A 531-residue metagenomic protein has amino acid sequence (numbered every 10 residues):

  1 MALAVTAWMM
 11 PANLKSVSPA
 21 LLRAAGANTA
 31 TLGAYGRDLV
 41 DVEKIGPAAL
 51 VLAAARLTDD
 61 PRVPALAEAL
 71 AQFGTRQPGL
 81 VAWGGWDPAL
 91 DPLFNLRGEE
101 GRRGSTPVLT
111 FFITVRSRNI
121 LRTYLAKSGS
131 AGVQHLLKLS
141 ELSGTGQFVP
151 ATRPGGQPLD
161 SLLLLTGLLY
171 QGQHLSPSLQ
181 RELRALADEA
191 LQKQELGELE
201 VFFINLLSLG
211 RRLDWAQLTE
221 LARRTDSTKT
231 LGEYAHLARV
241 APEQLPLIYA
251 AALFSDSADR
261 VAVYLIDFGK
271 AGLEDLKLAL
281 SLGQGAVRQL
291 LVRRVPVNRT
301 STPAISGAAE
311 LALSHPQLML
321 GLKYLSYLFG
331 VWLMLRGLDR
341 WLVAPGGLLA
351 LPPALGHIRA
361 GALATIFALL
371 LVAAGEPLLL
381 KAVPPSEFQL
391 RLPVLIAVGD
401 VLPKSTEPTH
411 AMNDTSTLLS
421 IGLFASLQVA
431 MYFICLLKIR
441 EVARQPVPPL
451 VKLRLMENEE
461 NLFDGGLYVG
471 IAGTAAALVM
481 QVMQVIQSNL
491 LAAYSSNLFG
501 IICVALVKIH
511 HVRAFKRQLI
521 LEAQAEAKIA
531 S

Functional and structural regions predicted by a protein language model:
M1, G346-I366, T406-T415, P449-G465 (+2 more regions): Membrane-interface segments at loop-to-transmembrane junctions
M1-M9: Hydrophobic membrane-insertion alpha-helices, especially the h-region of bacterial N-terminal signal peptides
W8-F112, P393-K404, A530: Juxtamembrane non-transmembrane segments of integral membrane proteins
H236-L320, W332, R340-P353, F388-P408 (+1 more regions): Membrane-proximal, non-transmembrane alpha-helical segments
P316-L342, L418-F433: Selective detector of the "anchor" transmembrane alpha-helix that sits immediately C-terminal
Q317-L322, A411-L423, I486-I501: Hydrophobic alpha-helical transmembrane segments
E376-S386, L402-A411, A477-L491: Transmembrane helix-loop junctions at the membrane interface of multipass transporters and ion channels
I486-S531: Channel- or pocket-lining gating/hinge segments that regulate access to a cavity or pore
